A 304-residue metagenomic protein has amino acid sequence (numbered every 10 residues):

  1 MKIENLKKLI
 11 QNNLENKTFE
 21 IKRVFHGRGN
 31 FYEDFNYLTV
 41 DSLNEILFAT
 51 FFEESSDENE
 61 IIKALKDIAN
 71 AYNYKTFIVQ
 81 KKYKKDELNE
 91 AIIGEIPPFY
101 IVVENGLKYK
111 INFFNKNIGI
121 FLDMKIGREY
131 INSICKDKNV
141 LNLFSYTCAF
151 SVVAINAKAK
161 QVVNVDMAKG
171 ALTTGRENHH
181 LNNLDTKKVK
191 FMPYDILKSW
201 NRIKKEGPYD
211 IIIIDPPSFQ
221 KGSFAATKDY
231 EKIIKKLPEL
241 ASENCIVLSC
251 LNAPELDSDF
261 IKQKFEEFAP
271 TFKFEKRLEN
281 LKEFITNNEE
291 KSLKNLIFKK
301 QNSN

Functional and structural regions predicted by a protein language model:
M1-N44: Non-catalytic accessory regions of SAM-dependent methyltransferases
E33-D34, L38-D41, D57-F121: Non-catalytic substrate-recognition/targeting regions of SAM-dependent transferases
D137-Y146: Conserved class I S-adenosyl-L-methionine
T147-A159: Conserved SAM-binding loop of SAM-dependent methyltransferases across substrates and taxa, primarily the Class I
Q161-D166: Conserved SAM-binding motif I beta-strand of class I
M167-I213: S-adenosyl-L-methionine
I196-S199, I203-F268: S-adenosylmethionine
I261-N304: Class I S-adenosyl-L-methionine
